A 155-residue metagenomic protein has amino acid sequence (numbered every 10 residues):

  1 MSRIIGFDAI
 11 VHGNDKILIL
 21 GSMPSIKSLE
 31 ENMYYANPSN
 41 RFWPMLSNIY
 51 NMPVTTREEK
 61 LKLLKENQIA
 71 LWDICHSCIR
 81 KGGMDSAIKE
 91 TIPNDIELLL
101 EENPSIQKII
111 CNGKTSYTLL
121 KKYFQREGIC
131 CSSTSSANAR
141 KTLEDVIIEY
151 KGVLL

Functional and structural regions predicted by a protein language model:
M1-K108, N112-T118, Y123, I129-S132 (+1 more regions): A polyanion-binding, active-site-adjacent surface
R140-I147: Post-His helix in hydrolase/transferase enzymes
I147-L155: A polyampholytic, Gly/Pro-enriched intrinsically disordered region
